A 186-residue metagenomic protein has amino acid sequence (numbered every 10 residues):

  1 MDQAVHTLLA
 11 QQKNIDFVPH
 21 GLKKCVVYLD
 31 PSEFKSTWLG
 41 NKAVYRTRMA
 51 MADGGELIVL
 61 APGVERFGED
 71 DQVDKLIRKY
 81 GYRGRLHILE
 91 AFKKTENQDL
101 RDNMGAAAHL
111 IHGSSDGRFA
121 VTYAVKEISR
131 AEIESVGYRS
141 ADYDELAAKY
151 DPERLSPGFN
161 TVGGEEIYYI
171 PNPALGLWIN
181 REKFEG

Functional and structural regions predicted by a protein language model:
M1-E33: Membrane-embedded hairpin module used as a gating/binding unit in multi-pass transport and secretion proteins
A10-D16, Y45-R48, A107-L110, L155-G158: Generic recognition of flexible, low-complexity loop/linker segments
H20-L22, G54, R118, G164-E165: A general structural motif
K24-Y28, I58, Y168-Y169: Structural motif
P31-K35, E65, I128-R130, G176: Short acidic, S/G/P-rich loop/turn micro-motifs used as interaction or catalytic elements
F34-Y123: C-terminal catalytic subdomain
D116-G186: Extended hydrophobic packing segments that form well-structured cores
